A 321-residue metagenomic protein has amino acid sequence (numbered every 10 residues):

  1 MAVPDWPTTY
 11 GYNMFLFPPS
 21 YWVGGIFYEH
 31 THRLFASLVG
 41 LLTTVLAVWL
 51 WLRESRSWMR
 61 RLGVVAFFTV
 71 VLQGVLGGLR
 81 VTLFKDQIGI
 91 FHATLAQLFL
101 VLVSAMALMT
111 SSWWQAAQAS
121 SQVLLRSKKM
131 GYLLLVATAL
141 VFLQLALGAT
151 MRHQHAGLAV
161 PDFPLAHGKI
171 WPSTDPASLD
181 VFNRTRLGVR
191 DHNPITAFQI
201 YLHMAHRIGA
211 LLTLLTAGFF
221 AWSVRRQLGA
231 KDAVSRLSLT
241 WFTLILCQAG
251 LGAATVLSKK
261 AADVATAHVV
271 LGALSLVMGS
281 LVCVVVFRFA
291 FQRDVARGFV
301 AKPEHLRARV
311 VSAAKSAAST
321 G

Functional and structural regions predicted by a protein language model:
M1-A2, V71-T94, M151-P161, A249-A273: Interfacial helix-loop-helix junctions of multi-pass membrane proteins
M1-H30, G157-Q199: Extracytosolic (periplasmic/ER-lumenal) interhelical loops and adjacent juxtamembrane/interface segments of multi-pass
I26-T44, Q87-V101, Y201-F219, A265-S275: Membrane-interface loop-to-helix entry segments
W49-V64, A221-W241: Membrane-interface helix-loop-helix junctions at transmembrane boundaries of multi-pass membrane enzymes, predominantly
R60-A119: Long, hydrophobic, well-ordered secondary-structure blocks that form the structural core and pocket-lining surfaces
R61-R80, V136-Q144, R236-A254: Small-polar-interrupted transmembrane alpha-helices in polytopic inner-membrane proteins
A105-L125, K129, L133, V277-G321: A juxtamembrane structural motif centered on a specific transmembrane helix
V136, L140-P172: Aromatic-rich transmembrane-lumenal/periplasmic boundary elements in polytopic membrane proteins
